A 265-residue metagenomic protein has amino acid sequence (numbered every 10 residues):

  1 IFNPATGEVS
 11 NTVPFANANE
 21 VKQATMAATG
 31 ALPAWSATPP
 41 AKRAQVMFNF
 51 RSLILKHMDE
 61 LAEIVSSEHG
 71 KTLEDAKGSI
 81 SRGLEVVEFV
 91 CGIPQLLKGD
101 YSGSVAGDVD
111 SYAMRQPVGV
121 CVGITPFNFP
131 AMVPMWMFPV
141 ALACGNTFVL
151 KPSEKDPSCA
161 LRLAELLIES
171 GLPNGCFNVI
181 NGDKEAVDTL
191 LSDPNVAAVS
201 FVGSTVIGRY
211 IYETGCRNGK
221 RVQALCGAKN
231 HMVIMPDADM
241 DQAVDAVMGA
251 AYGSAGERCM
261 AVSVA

Functional and structural regions predicted by a protein language model:
I1-T12, Q45, N49, G99-T125 (+1 more regions): Terminal low-complexity tails and localization/encapsulation signals of metabolic enzymes
G7, R43, V65, V87 (+4 more regions): Residue-level signal for inorganic ion chemistry
S10-L97, D108: Glycine-rich loop-to-alpha-helix module at the N-terminal edge of alpha/beta enzyme cores
D100-N174: Conserved small-residue-rich beta-alpha loop and adjacent elements that most often cradle the phosphate/pyrophosphate
D110-S111, N178-A197: A structured beta-alpha segment of the ubiquitous adenosine-cofactor-binding alpha/beta core
P139, A198-V202: Periplasmic-binding protein-like
N146, K151-S153, N181, V202 (+1 more regions): Short beta->alpha connector loops at strand-helix junctions that form conserved, small/polar/Pro-enriched
V206-A265: ALDH superfamily catalytic-core signature
